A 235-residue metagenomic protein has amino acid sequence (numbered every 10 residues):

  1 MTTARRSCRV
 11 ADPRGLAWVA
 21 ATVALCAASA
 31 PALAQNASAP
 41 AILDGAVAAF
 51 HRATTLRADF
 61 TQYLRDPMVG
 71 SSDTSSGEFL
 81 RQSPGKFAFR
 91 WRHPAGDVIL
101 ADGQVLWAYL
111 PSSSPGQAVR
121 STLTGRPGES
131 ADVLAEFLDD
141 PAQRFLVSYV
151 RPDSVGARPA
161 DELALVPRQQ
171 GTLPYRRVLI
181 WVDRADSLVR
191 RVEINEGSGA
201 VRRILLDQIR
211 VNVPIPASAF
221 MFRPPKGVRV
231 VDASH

Functional and structural regions predicted by a protein language model:
M1-P13: N-terminal secretory signal peptides that target proteins for export/translocation
T2, A30-S72, Q82, P224-H235: N-terminal leader/targeting segments and the immediate start of mature chains
A17-A28: Bacterial N-terminal signal peptides
N36, L123, Q143-H235: Gly/Pro-enriched, hydrophobic low-complexity segments that function as extracytoplasmic propeptides/linkers
L43, L64, D73-S75, S83-H93 (+1 more regions): N-terminal post-signal-peptidase region of extra-cytosolic proteins
F60, F87-W91, L106-Y109, L165 (+1 more regions): Short hydrophobic/aromatic-rich beta-strand segments that constitute the beta-sheet cores of beta-sandwich/beta-barrel
E78-S130, R202: An acidic-aromatic
